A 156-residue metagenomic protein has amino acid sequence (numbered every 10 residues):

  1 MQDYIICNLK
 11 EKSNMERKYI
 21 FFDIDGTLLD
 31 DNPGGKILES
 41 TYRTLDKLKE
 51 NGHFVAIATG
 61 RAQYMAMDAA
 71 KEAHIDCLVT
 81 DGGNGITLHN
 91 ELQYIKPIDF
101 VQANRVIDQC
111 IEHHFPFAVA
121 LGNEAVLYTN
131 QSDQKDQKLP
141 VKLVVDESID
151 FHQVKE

Functional and structural regions predicted by a protein language model:
M1, N8-L9, Q109, V144-S148: Compositionally biased, intrinsically disordered low-complexity segments
M1-F22: Non-catalytic pre-domain segments flanking phosphatase-related domains
K18-P33: Asp-based phosphoryl-transfer active-site loop
N32-K36, E91-Q93: Short, solvent-exposed loop/turn segments at secondary-structure boundaries
L38-S40: N-terminal polybasic phosphate/anion-binding patch
Y42-D136: Active-site phosphate-binding/coordination module
Q134-H152: Acidic, His- and aromatic-enriched active-site or binding-groove loops in soluble protein domains that engage sugars
K155-E156: Structural motif of enzymes handling amino- and sulfur-group chemistry
